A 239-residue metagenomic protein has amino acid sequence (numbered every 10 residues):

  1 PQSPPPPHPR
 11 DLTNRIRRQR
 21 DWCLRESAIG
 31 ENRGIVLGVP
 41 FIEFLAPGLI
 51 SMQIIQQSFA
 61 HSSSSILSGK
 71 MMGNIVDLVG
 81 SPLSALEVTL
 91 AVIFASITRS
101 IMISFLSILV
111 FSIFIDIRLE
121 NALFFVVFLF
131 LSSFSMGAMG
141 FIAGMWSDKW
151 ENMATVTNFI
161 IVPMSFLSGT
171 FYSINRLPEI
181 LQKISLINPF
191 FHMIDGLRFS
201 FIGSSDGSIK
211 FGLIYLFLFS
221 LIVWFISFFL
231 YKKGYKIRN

Functional and structural regions predicted by a protein language model:
P1-E26: Single conserved hydrophobic/aromatic residue that forms the stacking wall/gate of nucleotide- or nucleobase-binding
R18, R25-G69, I117-F125, T155 (+2 more regions): Transmembrane helix-boundary elements of multi-pass transport/secretion proteins, especially ABC-type permease modules
R25, I29, I66, I75-L78 (+8 more regions): Hydrophobic alpha-helical interface/terminus motif in multipass membrane transporters
P40-F111, G140, F159, S165: Hydrophobic alpha-helical transmembrane segments of multi-pass membrane transport proteins
G48-Q56, F130, W146, V156-L167 (+1 more regions): Hydrophobic transmembrane alpha-helices
S68, G73-G80, D148, N158 (+2 more regions): Short amphipathic alpha-helical coupling elements at transmembrane boundaries
A85-T157, S204-F228: Alpha-helical transmembrane segments and their short interhelical loops
I115, S165-I222: Membrane-interfacial helix-loop-helix junctions in multi-pass membrane proteins
